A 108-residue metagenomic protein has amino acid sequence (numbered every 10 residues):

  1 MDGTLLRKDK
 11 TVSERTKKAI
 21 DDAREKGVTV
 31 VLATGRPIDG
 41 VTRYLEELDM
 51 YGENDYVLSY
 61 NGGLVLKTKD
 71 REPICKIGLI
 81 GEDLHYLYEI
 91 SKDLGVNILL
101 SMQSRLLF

Functional and structural regions predicted by a protein language model:
M1-K10, L32: Asp-based phosphoryl-transfer active-site loop
T11, R15: Residue-level recognition of oxygen-bearing side chains
T16-F108: Active-site phosphate-binding/coordination module
